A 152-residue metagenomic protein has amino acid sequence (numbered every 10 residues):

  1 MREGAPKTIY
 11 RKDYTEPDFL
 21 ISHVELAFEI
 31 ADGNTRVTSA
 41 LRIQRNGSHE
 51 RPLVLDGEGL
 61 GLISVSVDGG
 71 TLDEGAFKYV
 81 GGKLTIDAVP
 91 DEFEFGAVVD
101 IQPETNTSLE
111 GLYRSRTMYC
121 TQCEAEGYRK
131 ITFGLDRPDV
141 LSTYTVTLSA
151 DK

Functional and structural regions predicted by a protein language model:
M1-K152: Acidic/His-enriched low-complexity segments
